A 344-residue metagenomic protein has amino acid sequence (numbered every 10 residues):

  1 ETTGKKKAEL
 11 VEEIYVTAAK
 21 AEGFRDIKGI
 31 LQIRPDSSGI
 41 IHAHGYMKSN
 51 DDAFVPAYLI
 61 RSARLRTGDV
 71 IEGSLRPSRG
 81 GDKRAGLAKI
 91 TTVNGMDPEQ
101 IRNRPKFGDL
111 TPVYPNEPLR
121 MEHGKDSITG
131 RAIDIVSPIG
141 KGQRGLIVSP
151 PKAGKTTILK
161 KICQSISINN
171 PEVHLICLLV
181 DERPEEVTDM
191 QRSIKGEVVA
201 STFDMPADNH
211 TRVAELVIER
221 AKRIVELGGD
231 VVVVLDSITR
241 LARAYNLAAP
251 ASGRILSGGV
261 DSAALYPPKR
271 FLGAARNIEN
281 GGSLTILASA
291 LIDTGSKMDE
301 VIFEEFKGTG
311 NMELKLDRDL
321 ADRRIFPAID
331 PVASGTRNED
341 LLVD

Functional and structural regions predicted by a protein language model:
E1-A21: Basic helix-extension-helix modules of the SAP/HeH family
T3-A8, F24-I27, G45, G80-R84 (+9 more regions): Conserved phosphate/pyrophosphate-binding and hydrolysis machinery centered on Walker-type P-loop NTPases, extending
I14, I33-P35, A43-G45, L75 (+13 more regions): Flexible glycine-/small-residue-rich
V16-F24, G95-E99: Short, charged/polar, Gly/Pro-enriched secondary-structure boundary elements
K20-G73: S1/OB-fold single-stranded RNA-binding interface
G23-I27, I128-A132, V217-K222, F271: Phosphate-interacting basic helix/loop segments used at nucleotide- and nucleic-acid interfaces
L65-T67, P77-I147, A153: P-loop NTP-binding catalytic core
G154, I162-D344: P-loop NTPase catalytic core
